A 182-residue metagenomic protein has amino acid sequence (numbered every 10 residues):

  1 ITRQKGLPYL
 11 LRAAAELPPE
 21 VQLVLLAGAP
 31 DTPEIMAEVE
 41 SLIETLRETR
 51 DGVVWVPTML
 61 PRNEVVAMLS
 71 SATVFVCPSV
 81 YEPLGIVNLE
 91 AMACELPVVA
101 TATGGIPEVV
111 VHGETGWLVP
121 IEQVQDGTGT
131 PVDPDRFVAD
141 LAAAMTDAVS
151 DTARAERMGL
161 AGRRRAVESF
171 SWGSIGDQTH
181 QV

Functional and structural regions predicted by a protein language model:
T2-E16: A conserved mid-protein helix/loop that constitutes part of the nucleotide-sugar donor-binding site
A27, M36-M59, N63: Nucleotide-activated donor-binding/catalytic signature segment of Leloir-type glycosyltransferases, i.e., the conserved
A67-A72: Short alpha-helical donor nucleotide-sugar binding micro-motif in glycosyltransferases
V74, P97-A100, V110, W117-L118: Short hydrophobic beta-strand element within catalytic cores of glycosyltransferases and related nucleotide-activated
V80: Aromatic "clamp/platform" in nucleotide-sugar-dependent glycosyltransferases that forms part of the donor/acceptor
G85-N88, I106: Short glycine/serine-rich donor-binding loops of glycosyltransferases
P107-T146, R154: Change "using UDP/GDP/dTDP sugars" to "using nucleotide sugars
A148-A155, G159, R163-G173, V182: Conserved short C-terminal alpha-helix that flanks the catalytic cleft of nucleotide-sugar-dependent
